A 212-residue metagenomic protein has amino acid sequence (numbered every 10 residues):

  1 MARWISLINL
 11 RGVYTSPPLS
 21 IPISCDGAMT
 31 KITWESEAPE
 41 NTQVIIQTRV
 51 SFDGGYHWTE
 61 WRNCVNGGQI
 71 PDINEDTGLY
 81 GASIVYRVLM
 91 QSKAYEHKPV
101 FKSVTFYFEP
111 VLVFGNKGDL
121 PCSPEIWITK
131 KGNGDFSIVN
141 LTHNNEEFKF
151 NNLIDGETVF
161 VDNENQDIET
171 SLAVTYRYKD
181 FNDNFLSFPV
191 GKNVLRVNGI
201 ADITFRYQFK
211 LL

Functional and structural regions predicted by a protein language model:
M1-V113: Beta-strand-rich ligand- or partner-binding modules with a strong bias toward extracellular/periplasmic carbohydrate
E109-L212: Intrinsically disordered, low-complexity segments enriched in serine, threonine, and glycine
